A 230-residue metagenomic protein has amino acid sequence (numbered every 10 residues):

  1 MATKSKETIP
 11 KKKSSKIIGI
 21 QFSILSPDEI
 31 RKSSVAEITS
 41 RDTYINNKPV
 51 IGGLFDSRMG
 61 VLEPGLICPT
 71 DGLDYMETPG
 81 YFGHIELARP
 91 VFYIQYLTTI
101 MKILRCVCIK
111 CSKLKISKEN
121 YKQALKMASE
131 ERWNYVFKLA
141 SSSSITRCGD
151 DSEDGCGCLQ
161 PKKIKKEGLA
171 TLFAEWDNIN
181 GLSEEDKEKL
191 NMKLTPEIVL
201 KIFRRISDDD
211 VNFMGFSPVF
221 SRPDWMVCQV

Functional and structural regions predicted by a protein language model:
M1-V230: Conserved core architecture of multi-subunit DNA-directed RNA polymerases
